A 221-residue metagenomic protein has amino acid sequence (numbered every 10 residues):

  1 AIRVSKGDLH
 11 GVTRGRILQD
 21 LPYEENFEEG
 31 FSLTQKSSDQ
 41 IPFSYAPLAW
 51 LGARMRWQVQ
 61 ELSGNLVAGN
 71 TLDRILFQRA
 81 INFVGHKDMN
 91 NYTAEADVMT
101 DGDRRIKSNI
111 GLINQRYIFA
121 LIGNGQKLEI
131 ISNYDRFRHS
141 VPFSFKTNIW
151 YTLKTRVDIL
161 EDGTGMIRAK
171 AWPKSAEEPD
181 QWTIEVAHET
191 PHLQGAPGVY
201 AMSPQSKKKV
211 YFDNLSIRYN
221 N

Functional and structural regions predicted by a protein language model:
I2, F27, A96, D213-I217: Extracellular beta-strand elements of beta-rich domains used for carbohydrate recognition/degradation or cell-matrix
R16-W50, N221: Extracellular carbohydrate-recognition regions
F27, A94-A96, N148-E161, G165-A171: Short tryptophan-centered beta-strand motifs in secreted/extracellular beta-sheet-rich domains of glycan-recognition
T34-V67, I75-F77, R116-I118: Extracellular glycan-recognition surfaces and repeat-rich motifs
L62-R136, N220-N221: Secretory/extracellular carbohydrate-interaction modules and structurally similar beta-sandwich "look-alikes"
A80-H86, R138-F145, V186-H188, Y200-M202: Beta-strand-rich interaction surfaces with strong enrichment in secreted/lumenal proteins
S132-K154: Short, aromatic/His-centered strand-loop micro-motif at the edge of beta-sheets
E178-Y211: Flexible glycan-contacting loops in extracellular carbohydrate-active proteins
